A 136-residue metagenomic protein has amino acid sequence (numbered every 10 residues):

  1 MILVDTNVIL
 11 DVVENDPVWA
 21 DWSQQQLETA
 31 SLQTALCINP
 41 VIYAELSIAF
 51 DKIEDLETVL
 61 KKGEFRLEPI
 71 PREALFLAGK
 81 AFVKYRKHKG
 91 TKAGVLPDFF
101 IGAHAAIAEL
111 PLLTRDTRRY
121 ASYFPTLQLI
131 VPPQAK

Functional and structural regions predicted by a protein language model:
M1, G102-K136: Acidic, PIN/NYN-like endoribonuclease modules and their adjacent C-terminal/linker elements
M1-I38, I48-T58, I130, K136: Short, well-structured N-terminal submotif of metal-dependent ribonuclease cores
I2, A35-C37, E64-P69, P111: Short loop->beta-strand "edge-of-pocket" segments that line small-molecule binding or catalytic clefts across diverse
V8, I42, A74, F100-I101 (+1 more regions): Alpha-helix capping/helix-boundary segments
V13-D16, E45, H88-K92: Short, flexible loop segments at the rims of nucleotide/cofactor-binding pockets, characterized by
L32-Q33, K62-G63, A108, T126: Structured helix-beta-strand junction loops
D51-E73: Active-site-proximal, substrate-binding regions of enzyme catalytic domains and RNA-binding/basic surfaces
R66-P111, R115: Active-site neighborhoods of divalent-metal-dependent phosphate/nucleic-acid chemistry enzymes
